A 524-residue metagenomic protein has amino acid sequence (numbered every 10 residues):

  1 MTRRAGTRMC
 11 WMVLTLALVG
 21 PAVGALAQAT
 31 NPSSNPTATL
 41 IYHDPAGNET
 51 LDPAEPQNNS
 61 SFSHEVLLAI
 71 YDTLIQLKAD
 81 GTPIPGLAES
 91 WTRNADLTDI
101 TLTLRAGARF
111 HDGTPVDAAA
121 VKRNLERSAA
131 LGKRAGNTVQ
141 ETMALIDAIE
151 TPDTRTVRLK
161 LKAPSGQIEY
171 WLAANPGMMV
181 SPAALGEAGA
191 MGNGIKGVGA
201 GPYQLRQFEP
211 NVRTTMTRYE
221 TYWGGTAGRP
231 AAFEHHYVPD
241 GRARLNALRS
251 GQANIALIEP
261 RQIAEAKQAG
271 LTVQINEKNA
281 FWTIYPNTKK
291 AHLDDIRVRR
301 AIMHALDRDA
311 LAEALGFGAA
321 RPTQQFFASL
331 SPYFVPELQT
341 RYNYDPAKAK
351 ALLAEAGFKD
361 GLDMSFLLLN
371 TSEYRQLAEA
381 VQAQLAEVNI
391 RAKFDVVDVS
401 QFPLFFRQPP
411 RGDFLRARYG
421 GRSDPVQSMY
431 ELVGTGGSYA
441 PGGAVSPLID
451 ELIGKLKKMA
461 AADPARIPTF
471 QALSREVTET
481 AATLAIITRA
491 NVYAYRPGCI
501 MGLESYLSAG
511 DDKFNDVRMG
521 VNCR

Functional and structural regions predicted by a protein language model:
Q28-S33, E209, R213, L306-Y333 (+2 more regions): Detector for C-terminal structural segments
I41, D117-E126, T154-K160, G201-P202 (+6 more regions): Alpha-helical secondary-structure segments
H43-A95, E126, K196-G199: N-terminal lobe/hinge region of extracytoplasmic solute-binding protein
E89-R134, P152, R158-K160, H292: Aromatic- and charge-enriched surface segment that lines or borders ligand/interaction sites
T103, V139-A184: Surface-exposed binding/hinge segments that line and control ligand-binding clefts or catalytic entry sites
A144, T154, V198, E234-N246 (+3 more regions): Short helix-initiation/N-cap motifs at beta->coil->alpha
A173-G228, A232, R242, N522-R524: Gly/Pro-rich hinge or "lid" segments in bacterial periplasmic/extracellular proteins
T221-E265, R391: Ligand-site clamp/hinge motif
